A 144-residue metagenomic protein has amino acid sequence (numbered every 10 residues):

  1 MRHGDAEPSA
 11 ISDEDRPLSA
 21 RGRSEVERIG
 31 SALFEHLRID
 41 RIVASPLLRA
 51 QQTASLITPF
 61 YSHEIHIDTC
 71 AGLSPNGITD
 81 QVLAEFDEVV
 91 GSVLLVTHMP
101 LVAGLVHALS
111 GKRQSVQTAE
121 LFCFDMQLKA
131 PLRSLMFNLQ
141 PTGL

Functional and structural regions predicted by a protein language model:
R2-G77, V102, K112-V116: Active-site-proximal alpha-helix that buttresses catalytic centers in soluble enzyme cores
L33, Y61, V82-V89, L109: Alpha-helix C-terminal capping segments
C70, P75-V93, L101: Internal catalytic or translocation cores that form aromatic/hydrophobic pockets or channels for amphipathic metabolites
F86-T97, M136-L144: A polyampholytic, Gly/Pro-enriched intrinsically disordered region
E88-L94, M99-E120: Non-DNA-binding regulatory cores of transcription-related proteins, predominantly C-terminal effector-binding
K112-L144: Domain-level recognition of soluble alpha/beta enzyme cores, biased toward histidine phosphatases/phosphomutases
